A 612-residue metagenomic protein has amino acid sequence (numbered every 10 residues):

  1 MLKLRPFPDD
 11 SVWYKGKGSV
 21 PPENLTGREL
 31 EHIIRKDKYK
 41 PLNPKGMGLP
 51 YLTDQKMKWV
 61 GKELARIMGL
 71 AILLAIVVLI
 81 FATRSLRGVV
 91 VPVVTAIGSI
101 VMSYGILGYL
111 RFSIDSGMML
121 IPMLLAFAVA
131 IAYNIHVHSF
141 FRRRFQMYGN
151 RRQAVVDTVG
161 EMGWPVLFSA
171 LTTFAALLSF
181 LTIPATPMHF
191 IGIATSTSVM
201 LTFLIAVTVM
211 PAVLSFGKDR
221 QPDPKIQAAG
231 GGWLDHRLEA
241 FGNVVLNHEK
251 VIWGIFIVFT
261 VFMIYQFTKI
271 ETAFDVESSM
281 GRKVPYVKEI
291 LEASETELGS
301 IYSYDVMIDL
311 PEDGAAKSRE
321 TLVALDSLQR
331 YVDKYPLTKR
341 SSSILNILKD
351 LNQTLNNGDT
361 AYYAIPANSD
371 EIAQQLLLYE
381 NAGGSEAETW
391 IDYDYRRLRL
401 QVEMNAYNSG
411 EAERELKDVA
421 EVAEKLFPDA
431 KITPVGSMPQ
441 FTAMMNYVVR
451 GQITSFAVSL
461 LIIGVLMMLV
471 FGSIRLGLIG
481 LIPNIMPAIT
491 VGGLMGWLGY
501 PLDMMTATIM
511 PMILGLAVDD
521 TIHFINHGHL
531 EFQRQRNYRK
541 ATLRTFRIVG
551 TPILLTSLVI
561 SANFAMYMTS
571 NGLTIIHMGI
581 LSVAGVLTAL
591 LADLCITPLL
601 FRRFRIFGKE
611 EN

Functional and structural regions predicted by a protein language model:
M1-S85, V323, Q374-S459: Extracytoplasmic
G61-S113, T182-T186, T454-Y500, T569: Interfacial segments of transmembrane alpha-helices in multi-pass membrane proteins
L64-R66, V93, Y133, Q146-I183 (+4 more regions): Pore- and gate-forming transmembrane helices of large, multi-pass membrane proteins
I76-I80, I97, S116-I135, L178 (+6 more regions): Hydrophobic transmembrane alpha-helices
V78, L110, L167-M210, G464-M468 (+4 more regions): Hydrophobic, glycine/alanine-rich multi-pass transmembrane helices and their short helix-loop junctions in large
S103-Q221, T569: Hydrophobic alpha-helical segments
V156, L204-T260, Q533, L543 (+1 more regions): Interfacial helix-loop-helix hairpins and adjacent transmembrane helices of multi-pass alpha-helical membrane proteins
A240, V244, H248-D370: Juxtamembrane segments of multi-pass membrane proteins
